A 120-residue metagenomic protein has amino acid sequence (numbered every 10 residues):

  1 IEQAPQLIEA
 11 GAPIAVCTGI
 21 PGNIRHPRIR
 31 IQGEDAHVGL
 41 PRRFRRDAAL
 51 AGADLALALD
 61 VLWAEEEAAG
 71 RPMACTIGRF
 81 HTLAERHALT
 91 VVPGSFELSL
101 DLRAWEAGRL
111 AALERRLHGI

Functional and structural regions predicted by a protein language model:
I1-G108: Midchain, well-structured core segments that form catalytic/ion-binding scaffolds
A112-I120: Short amphipathic alpha-helices in soluble, non-transmembrane regions that often serve as interface/regulatory elements
